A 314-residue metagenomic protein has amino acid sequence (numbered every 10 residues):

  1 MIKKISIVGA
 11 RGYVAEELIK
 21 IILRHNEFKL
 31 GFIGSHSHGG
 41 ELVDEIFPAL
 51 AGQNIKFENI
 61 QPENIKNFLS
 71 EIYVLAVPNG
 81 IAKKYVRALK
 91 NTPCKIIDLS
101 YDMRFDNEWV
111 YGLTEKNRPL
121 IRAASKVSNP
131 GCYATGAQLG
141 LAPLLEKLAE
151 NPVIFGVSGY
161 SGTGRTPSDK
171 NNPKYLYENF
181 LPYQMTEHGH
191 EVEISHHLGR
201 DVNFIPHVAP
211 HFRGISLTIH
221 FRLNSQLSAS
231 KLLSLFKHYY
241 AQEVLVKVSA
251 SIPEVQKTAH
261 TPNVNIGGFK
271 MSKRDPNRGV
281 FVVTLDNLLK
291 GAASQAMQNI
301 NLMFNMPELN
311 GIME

Functional and structural regions predicted by a protein language model:
M1-Y183, K270-R274: N-terminal Rossmann-like NAD(P) cofactor-binding subdomain of oxidoreductases, focused on the glycine-rich
S6-L18, I60, E146-I252, Q256 (+1 more regions): Active-site-lining helix/loop region of Rossmann-like oxidoreductase modules
Y13, C132-T135, L139, M185-G189 (+5 more regions): Conserved active-site and cofactor/substrate-binding residues in soluble primary-metabolism enzymes
I33, Y101, K247-I252, G311-E314: A generic structural motif
A76, H220-N224, T284: Short hydrophobic/aromatic beta-strand micro-patches that form the beta-sheet surface supporting nucleotide- or nucleic
P143-K147, R222, N299-M306: Active-site catalytic microenvironments for nucleophilic, acid-base chemistry
Q256-E314: C-terminal helical cap and adjacent loop that interface with cofactors, partners, or active-site loops
